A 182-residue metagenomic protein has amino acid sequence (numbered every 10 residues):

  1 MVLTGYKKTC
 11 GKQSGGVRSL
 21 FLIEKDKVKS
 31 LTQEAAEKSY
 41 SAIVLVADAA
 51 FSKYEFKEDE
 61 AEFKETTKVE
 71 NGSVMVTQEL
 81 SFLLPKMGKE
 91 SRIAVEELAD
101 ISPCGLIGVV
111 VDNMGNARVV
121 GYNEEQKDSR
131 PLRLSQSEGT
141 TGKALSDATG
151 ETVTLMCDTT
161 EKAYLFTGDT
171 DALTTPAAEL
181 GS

Functional and structural regions predicted by a protein language model:
M1-F21, A177-S182: N-terminal alpha-helical "arm" segments
C10-S81, D128-L145: Solvent-exposed edge beta-strands and adjacent loop segments that serve as assembly or binding interfaces
R18-I23, L80-P85, P103-N113: Short, hydrophobic/proline-enriched secondary-structure or compact coil segments at domain edges
Y54-K57, R118-E125, F166-G168: Short amphipathic beta-strand/extended segments with alternating polar/hydrophobic composition
T67-E90, D147-E161: Oligomerization/assembly interface segments of phage tail-like spikes and tubes
K89-L98, Y164-T167: Short, conserved charged micro-motifs
E96-E124: Short, acidic/charged, Gly/Pro-enriched secondary-structure junctions
K127-S182: Mixed-charge, glycine-accented linear interaction segment located at domain edges/termini
